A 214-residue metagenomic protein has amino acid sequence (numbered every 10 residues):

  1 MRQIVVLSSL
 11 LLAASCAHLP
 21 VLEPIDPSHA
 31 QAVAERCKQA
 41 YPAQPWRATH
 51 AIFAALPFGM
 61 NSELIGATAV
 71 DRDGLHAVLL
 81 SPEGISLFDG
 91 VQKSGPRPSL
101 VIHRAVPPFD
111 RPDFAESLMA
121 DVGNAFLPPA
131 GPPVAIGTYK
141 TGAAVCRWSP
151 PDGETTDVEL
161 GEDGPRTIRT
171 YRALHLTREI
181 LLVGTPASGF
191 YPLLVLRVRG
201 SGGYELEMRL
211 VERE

Functional and structural regions predicted by a protein language model:
M1-I4: Positively charged n-region of N-terminal signal peptides that target proteins for export
L12-S15: C-terminal motif of bacterial Sec signal peptides marking the signal peptidase cleavage site
A17-P20: Bacterial signal peptide processing site
I25-A51, C146: Post-signal peptide N-terminal segment of mature Sec-exported envelope proteins
P42-I102: N-terminal mature ectodomain segment of secretory-pathway/periplasmic proteins
L79-E83, Q92-P96, R104-V106, E162 (+3 more regions): A mature extracytoplasmic/lumenal domain signature
P98-V134: Acidic/charged, solvent-exposed loop-and-adjacent secondary-structure segments enriched in E/D, K/R, S/T, and G/P
Y139-E214: Gly/Pro-enriched, hydrophobic low-complexity segments that function as extracytoplasmic propeptides/linkers
